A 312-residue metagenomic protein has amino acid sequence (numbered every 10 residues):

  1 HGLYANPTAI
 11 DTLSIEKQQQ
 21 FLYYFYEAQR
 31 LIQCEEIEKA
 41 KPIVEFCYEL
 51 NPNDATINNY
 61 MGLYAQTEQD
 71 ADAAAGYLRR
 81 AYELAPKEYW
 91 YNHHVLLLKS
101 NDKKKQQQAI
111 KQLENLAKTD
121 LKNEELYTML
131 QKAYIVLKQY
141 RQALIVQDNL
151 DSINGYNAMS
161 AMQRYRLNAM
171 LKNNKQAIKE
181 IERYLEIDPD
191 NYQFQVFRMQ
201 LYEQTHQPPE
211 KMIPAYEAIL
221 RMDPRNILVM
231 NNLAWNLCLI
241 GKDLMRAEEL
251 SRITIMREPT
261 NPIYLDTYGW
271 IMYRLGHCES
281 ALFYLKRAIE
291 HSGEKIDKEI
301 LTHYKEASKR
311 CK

Functional and structural regions predicted by a protein language model:
A9-Y23: TPR-adjacent "capping" and linker segments in tetratricopeptide-repeat scaffold/adaptor proteins
Q18, P52, P86, L121 (+5 more regions): Short coil turns that delineate tetratricopeptide repeat
L22, T56, Y89-W90, E125 (+5 more regions): Start-of-helix register in tetratricopeptide repeats
Y26, Y60, H94-V95, M129 (+5 more regions): Canonical tetratricopeptide repeat
Q29, L63, L97-L98, K132 (+5 more regions): Residue-level recognition of tetratricopeptide repeat
Q33-C34, T67-E68, S100-D102, V136 (+5 more regions): Register position in tetratricopeptide repeats
A40, A74, A109, A143 (+4 more regions): Single-residue signature of alpha-solenoid repeat helices
L97, M199-T205, E217, I227-R257 (+2 more regions): Alpha-helical adaptor scaffolds
